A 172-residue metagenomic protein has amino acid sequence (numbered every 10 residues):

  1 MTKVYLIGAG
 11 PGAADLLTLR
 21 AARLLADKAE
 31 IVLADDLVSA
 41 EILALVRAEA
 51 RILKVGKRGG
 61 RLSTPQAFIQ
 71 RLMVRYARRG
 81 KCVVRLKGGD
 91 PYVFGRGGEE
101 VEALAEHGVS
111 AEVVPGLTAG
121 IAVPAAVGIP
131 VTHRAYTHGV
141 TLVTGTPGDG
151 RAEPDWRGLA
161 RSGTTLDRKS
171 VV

Functional and structural regions predicted by a protein language model:
M1-A14, L19-L117: Class I S-adenosyl-L-methionine
T2-I7, A34, A111-E112, T118-V172: Beta-strand/loop-alpha-helix module characteristic of Rossmann-like adenine-cofactor folds
